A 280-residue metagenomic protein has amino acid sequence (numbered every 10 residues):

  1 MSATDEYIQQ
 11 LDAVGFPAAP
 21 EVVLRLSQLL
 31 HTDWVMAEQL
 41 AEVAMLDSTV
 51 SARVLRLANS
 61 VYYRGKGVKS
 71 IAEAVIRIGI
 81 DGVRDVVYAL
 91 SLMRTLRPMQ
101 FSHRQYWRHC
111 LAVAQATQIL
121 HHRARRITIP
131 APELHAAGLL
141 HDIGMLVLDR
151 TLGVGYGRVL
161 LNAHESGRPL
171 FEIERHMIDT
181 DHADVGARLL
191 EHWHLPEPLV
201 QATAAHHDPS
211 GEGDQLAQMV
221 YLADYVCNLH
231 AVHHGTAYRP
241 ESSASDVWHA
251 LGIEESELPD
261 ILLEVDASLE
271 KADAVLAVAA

Functional and structural regions predicted by a protein language model:
M1-Q10, S245-A280: Terminal helices and disordered tails flanking the catalytic cores of nucleotide-processing hydrolases
M1-R158, H164-S243: Conserved alpha-helical "signature site" that marks functionally important helical segments or helix/loop junctions
